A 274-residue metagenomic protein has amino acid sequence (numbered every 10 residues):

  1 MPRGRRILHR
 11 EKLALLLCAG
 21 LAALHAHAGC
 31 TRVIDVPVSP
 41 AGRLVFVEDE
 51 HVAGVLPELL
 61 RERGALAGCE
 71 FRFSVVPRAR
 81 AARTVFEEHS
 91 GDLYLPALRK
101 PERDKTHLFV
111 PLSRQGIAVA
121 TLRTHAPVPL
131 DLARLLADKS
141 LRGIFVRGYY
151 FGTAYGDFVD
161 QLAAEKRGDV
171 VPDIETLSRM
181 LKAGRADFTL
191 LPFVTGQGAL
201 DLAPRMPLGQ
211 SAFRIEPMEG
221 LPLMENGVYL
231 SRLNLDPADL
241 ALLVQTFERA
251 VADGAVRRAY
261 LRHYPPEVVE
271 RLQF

Functional and structural regions predicted by a protein language model:
G29-K105, V170, D253, H263: Extracytoplasmic small-molecule ligand-binding "clamshell" domains of the periplasmic binding protein/Venus flytrap
C30-F46, L132-F151: Short loop->beta-strand "edge-of-pocket" segments that line small-molecule binding or catalytic clefts across diverse
V38-G42, R114-G116, M206-V244, P266-F274: Periplasmic-binding protein-like
G54-A67, H125-A126, A137-S140, E225-R262: Extended ligand-binding regions for polar small-molecule ligands
L60-C69, L136-S140, R147-V171, S178 (+1 more regions): Ligand-binding cleft/hinge of the Venus flytrap
R61, L66, A79-G91, I174-A203: Short helices/loops that flank or line small-molecule/ion binding pockets
E70, G148-A163, L242-F274: Ligand-binding clefts/hinges and TM-proximal coupling segments of bilobed small-molecule sensing domains
S74-A137, R147-F151, P217-L221: Acidic, polar ligand-binding/catalytic clefts
